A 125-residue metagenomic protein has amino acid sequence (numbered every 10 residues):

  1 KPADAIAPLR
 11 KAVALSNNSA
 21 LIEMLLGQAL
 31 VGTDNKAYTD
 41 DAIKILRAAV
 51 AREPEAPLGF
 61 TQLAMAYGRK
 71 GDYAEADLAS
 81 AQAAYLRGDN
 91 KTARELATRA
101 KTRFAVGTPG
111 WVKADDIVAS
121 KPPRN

Functional and structural regions predicted by a protein language model:
A12, A48-A49, A83, A100: Canonical positions in the second alpha-helix
L30-T33, Y67, A84, P122: Residue at a conserved register position within TPR or TPR-like alpha-solenoid repeats
N35-T39, R69-D77, V106-P109, A119-N125: Alpha-helical linker/edge segments of TPR/alpha-solenoid repeat scaffolds and analogous pre-/post-domain helices
